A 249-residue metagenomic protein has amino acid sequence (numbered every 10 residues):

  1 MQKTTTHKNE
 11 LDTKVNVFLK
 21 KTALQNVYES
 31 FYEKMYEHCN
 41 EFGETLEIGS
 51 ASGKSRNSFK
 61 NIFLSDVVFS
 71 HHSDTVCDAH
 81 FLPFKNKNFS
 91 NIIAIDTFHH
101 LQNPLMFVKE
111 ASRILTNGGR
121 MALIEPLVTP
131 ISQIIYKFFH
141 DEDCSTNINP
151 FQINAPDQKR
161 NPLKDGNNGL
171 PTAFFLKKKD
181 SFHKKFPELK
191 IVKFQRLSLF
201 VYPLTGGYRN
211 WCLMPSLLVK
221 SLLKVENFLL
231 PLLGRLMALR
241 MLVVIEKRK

Functional and structural regions predicted by a protein language model:
M1-H80: Conserved N-terminal segment of class I S-adenosyl-L-methionine
H80-I92: A short acidic, Gly/Pro-enriched loop at the edge of an enzyme's catalytic core that lines a small-molecule cofactor
N91-T97, L123: A short beta-strand submotif of the Rossmann-like class I SAM-dependent methyltransferase core that lines
L105-R120: A short glycine-rich, Lys/Arg-flanked "PGG" loop and its adjoining helix->strand segment in the class I
M121-Q158: Conserved class I S-adenosyl-L-methionine
G169-F194: Short alpha-helix
E188, L233-K249: Core SAM-dependent methyltransferase catalytic element
L197-N227: C-terminal helical/coil "lid" or tail adjacent to the Rossmann-like core of SAM-dependent
